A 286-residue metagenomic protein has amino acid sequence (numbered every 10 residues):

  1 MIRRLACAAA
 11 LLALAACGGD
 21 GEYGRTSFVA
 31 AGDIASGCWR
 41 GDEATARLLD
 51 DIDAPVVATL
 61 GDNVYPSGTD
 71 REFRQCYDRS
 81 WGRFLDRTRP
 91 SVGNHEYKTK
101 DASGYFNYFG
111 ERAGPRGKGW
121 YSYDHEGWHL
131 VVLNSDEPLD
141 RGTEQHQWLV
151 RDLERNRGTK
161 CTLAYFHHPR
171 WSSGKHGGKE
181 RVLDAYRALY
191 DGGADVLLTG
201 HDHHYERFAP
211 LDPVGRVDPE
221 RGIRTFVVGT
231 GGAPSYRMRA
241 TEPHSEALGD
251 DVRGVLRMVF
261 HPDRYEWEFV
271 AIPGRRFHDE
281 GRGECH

Functional and structural regions predicted by a protein language model:
M1-A6: Bacterial N-terminal signal peptides that target proteins for export
A10-G18: Hydrophobic h-region of N-terminal signal peptides that target proteins for export in Gram-negative bacteria
C17-Q75, L139, E144, R151 (+1 more regions): N-terminal active-site segment of His-dependent metallophosphoesterases
F28-A30, A58, L130-V132, L163-Y165 (+1 more regions): Structural motif
G32-D33, G61-D62, G93, F166 (+1 more regions): Active-site flanking residues adjacent to catalytic metal/cofactor-binding acidic residues
D50, P66, D70-T162, H176-D191 (+2 more regions): Extended active-site neighborhood of metal-dependent phosphoesterases/phosphodiesterases
V132, Y265-F269: Short hydrophobic/aromatic-rich beta-strand segments that constitute the beta-sheet cores of beta-sandwich/beta-barrel
E268-H278: Short, solvent-exposed aromatic-acidic interface loops
